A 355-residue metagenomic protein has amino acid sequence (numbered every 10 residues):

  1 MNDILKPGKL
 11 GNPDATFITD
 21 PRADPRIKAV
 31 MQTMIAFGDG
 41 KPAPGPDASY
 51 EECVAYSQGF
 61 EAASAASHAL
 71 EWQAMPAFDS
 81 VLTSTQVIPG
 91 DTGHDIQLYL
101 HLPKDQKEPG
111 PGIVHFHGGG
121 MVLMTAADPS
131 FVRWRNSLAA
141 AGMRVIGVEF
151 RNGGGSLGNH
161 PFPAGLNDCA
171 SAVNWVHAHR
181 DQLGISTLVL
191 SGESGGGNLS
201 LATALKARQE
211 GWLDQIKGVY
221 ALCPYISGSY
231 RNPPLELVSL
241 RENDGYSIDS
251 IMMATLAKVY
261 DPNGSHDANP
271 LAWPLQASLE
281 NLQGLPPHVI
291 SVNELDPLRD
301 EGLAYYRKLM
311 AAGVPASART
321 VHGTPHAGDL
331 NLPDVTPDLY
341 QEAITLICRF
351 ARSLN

Functional and structural regions predicted by a protein language model:
N2-E51, W72-N355: Alpha/beta-hydrolase superfamily serine-hydrolase fold, recognizing
S67-H68: Surface-exposed, low-complexity/disordered Ser/Thr/Gly/Pro/Asn-rich loops and linkers
